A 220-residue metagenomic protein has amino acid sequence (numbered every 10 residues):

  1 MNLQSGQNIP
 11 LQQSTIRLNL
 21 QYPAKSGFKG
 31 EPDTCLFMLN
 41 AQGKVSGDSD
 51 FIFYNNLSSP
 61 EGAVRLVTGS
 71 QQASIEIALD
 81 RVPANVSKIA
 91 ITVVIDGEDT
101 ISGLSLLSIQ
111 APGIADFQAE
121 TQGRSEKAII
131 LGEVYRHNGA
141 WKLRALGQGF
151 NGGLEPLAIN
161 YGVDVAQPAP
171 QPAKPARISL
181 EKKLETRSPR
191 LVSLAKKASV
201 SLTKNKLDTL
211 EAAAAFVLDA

Functional and structural regions predicted by a protein language model:
M1-A220: Intrinsic-disorder/low-complexity signal
